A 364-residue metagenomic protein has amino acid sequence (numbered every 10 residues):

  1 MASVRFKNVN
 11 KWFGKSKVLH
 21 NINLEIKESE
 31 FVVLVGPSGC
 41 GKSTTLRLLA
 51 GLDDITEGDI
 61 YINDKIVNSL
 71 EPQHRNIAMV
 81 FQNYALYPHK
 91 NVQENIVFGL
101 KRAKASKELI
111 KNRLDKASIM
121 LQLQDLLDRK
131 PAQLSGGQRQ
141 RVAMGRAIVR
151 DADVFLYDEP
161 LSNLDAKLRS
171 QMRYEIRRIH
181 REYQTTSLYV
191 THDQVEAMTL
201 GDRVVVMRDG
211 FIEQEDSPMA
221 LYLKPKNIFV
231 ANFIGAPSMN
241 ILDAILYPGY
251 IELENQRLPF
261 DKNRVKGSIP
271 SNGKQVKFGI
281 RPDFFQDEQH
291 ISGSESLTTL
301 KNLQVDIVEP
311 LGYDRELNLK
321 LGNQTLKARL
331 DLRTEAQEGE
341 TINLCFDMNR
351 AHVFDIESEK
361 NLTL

Functional and structural regions predicted by a protein language model:
R5, E25, Y61, N343-C345: ABC ATPase nucleotide-binding domain
I22-V33: Pre-Walker A (P-loop) beta-loop-beta motif of ABC nucleotide-binding domains
V35-P37: The feature captures the beta-strand-to-loop junction immediately N-terminal to the Walker
A50: Helix-to-loop junction immediately C-terminal to a conserved catalytic motif
G58-I66: Conserved ABC transporter NBD signature motif
P72-F229: ABC ATPase nucleotide-binding domains
Y250-D306, E335-L364: Glycine/charge-rich catalytic "coupling/switch" loops of P-loop NTPases
